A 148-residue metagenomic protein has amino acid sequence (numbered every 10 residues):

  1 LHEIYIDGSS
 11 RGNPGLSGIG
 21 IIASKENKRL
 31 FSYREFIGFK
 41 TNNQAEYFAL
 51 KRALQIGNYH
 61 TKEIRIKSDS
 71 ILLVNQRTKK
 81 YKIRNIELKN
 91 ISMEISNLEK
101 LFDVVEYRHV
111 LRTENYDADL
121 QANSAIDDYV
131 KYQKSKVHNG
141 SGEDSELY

Functional and structural regions predicted by a protein language model:
L1-Q44, L54-N58, K62, Y148: RNase H-like nuclease fold core
I4, N43, Y116, G140-E143: Exposed, low-complexity/repetitive linear segments and helix-based recognition motifs, biased toward charged/polar
S9-N13, K51-N123, V130-K131, E146: RNase H catalytic domain
R34-G38, R52-A53, I95-E99, V137-G140: Short C-terminal domain-edge/linker segments immediately following a structured domain
E46, L50: Short, conserved alpha-helix that lines the donor NDP-sugar binding/gating region of sugar-transfer enzymes
K131-Y148: Acidic two-metal-ion nuclease catalytic site recognized across multiple nuclease folds, prominently DnaQ/RNase D-T
